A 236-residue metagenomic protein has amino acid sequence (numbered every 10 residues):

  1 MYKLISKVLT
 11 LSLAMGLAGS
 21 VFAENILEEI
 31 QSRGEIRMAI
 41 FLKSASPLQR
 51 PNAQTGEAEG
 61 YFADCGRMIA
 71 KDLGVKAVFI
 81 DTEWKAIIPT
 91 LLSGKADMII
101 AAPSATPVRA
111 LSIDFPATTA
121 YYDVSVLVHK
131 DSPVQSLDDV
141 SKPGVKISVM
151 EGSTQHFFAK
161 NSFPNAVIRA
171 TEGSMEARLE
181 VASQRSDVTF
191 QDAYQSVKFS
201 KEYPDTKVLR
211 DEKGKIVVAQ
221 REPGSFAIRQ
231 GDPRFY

Functional and structural regions predicted by a protein language model:
E24, G60-D72, D131-S132, D138 (+2 more regions): Extended ligand-binding regions for polar small-molecule ligands
E24-A102, L111: Extracytoplasmic small-molecule ligand-binding "clamshell" domains of the periplasmic binding protein/Venus flytrap
L27, Y61, R109-A120, K215-V217 (+1 more regions): A structural signal for short loop-to-beta-strand junctions that line the ligand-binding cleft of periplasmic/secreted
L42, A120-V128, K201-Y236: Periplasmic-binding protein-like
L48-T55, G66-V75, L137, S141 (+2 more regions): Ligand-binding cleft/hinge of the Venus flytrap
V78-P89, V134-Q135, R169-S183: Short helix-initiation/N-cap motifs at beta->coil->alpha
A86-P89, P103-L111, F157-N161, A182 (+1 more regions): A ligand-binding cleft/hinge motif common to bilobed small-molecule-binding domains
V128-K146: Flexible hinge/capping segments at coil-to-helix
